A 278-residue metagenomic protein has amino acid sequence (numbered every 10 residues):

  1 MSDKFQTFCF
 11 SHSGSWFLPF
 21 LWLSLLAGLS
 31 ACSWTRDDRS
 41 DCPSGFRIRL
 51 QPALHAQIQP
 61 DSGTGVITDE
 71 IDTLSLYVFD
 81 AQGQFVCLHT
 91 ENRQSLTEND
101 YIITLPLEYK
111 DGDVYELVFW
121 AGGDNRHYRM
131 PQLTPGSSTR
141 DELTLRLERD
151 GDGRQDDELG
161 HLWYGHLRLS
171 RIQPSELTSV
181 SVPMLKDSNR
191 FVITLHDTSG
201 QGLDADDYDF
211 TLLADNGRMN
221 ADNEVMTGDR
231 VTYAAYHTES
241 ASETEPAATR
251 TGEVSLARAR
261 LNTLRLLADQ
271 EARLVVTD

Functional and structural regions predicted by a protein language model:
M1-S15: N-terminal secretory signal peptides that target proteins for export/translocation
G28-A31: C-terminal motif of bacterial Sec signal peptides marking the signal peptidase cleavage site
S33-R36: Bacterial signal peptide processing site
D41-D69, L195-G200: Short amphipathic, basic-aromatic surface patches that mediate peripheral association with negatively charged
D72-P131, L203-D278: Tryptophan-paired
Q84-K186: Short, low-hydrophobicity acidic/polar segments
E148-T251: A sequence/structural signal for flexible, mid-protein segments enriched in small/helix-disrupting residues
